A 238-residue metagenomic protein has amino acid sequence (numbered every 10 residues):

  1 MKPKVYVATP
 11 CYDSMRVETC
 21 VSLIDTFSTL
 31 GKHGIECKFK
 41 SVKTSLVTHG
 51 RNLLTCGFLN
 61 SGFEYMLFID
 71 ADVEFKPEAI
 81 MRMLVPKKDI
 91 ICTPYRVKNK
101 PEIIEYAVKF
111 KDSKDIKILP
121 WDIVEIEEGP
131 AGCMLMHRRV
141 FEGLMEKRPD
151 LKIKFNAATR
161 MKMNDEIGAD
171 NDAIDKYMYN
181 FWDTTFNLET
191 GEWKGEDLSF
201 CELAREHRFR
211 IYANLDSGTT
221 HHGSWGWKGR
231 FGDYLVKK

Functional and structural regions predicted by a protein language model:
M1, D150-K238: C-terminal catalytic/acceptor-binding lobe
M1-S45, H49: N-proximal low-complexity "stem/linker" segments adjacent to membrane-targeting elements
K2, S61-E64, K88: Active-site acidic short loop of glycosyltransferases
V5, T9-D13, T26-L30, D72 (+3 more regions): Polar low-complexity intrinsically disordered regions
E36, D72, D89, R210-Y212 (+1 more regions): Residue-level detector of anion-binding/catalytic polar loops
N52-Y65: Active-site nucleotide-sugar/metal-binding loop of Leloir-type enzymes
T55, K76-T184: Conserved catalytic core of nucleotide-sugar-dependent glycosyltransferases
G62-E74: Short beta-strand-to-loop acidic/aromatic patch adjacent to the donor-nucleotide binding site
